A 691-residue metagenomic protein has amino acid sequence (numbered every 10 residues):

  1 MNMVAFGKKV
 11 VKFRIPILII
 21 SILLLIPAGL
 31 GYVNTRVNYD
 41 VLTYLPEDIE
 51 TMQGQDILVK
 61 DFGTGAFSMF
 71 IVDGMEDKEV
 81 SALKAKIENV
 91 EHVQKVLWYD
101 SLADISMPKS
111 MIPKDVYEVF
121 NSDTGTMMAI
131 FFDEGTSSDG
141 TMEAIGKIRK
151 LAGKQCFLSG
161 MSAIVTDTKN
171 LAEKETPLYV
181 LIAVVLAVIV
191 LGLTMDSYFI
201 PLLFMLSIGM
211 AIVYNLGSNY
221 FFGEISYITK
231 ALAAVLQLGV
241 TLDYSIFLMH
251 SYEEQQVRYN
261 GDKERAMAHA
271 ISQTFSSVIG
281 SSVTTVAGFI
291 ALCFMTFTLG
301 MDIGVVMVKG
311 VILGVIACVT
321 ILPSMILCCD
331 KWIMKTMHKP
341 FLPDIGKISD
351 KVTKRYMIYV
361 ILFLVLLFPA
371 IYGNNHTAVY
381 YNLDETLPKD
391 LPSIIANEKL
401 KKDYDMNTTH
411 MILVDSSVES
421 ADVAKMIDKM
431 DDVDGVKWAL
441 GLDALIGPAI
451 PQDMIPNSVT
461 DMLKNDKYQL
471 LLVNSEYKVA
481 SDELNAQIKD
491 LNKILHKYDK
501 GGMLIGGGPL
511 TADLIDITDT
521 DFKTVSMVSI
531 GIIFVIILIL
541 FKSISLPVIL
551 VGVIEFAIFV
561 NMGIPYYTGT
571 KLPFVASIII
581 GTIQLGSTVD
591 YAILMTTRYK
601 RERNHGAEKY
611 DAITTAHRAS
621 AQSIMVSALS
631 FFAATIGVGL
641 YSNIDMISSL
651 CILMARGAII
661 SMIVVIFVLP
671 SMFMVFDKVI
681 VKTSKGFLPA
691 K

Functional and structural regions predicted by a protein language model:
M1-V37, T136-Y381, A486, H496-K691: Membrane-embedded transmembrane helical bundles of large multi-pass transporters/channels
E47-F67, V72-S162, A378-V379, D384-L546 (+1 more regions): Structured non-transmembrane domains adjacent to transmembrane bundles in polytopic membrane proteins
